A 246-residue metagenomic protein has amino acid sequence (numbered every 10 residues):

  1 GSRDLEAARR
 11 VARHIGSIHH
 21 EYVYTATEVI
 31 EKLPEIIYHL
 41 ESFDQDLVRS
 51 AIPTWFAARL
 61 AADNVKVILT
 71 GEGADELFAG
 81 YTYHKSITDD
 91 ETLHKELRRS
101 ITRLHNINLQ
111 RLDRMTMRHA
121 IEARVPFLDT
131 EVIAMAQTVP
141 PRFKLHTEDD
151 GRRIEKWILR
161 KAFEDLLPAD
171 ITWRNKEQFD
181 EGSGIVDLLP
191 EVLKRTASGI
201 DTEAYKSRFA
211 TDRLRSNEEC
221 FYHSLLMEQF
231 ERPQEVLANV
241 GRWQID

Functional and structural regions predicted by a protein language model:
G1-L167, D180-K194, Y205-I245: ATP-dependent adenylate-handling active sites, centered on carboxylate activation for C-N bond formation
P168-Q178: Conserved S-adenosyl-L-methionine
A197-E203: Long, compositionally biased
